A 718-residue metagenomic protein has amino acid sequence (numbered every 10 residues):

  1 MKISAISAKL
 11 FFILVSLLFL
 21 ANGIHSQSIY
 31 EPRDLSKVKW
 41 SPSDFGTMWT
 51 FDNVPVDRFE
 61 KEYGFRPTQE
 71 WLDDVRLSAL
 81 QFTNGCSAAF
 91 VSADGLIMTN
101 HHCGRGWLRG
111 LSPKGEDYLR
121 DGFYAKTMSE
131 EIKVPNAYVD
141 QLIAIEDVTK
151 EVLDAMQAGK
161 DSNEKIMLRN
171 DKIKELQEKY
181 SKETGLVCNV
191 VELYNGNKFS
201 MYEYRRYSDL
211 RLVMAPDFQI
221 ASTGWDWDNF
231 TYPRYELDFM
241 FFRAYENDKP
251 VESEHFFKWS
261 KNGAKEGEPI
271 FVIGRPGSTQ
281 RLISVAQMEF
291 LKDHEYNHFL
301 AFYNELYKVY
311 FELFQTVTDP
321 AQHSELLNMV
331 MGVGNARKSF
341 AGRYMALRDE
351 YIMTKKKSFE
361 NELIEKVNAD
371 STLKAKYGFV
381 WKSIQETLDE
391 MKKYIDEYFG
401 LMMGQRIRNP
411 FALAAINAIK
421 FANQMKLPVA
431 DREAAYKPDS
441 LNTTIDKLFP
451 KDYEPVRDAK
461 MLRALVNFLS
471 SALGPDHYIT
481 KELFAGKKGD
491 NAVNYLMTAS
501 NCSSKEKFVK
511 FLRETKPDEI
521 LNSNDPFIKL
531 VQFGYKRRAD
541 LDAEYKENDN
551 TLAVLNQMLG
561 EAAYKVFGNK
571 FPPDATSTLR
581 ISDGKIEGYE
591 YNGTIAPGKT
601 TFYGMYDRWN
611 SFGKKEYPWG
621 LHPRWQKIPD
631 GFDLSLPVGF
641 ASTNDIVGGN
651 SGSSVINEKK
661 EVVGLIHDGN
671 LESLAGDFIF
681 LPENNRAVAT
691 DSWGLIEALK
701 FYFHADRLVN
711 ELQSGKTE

Functional and structural regions predicted by a protein language model:
K2-F12: Bacterial N-terminal signal peptides that target proteins for export
K2-S4, I24-E718: Terminal presequence/propeptide segments associated with secretion/organelle targeting and zymogen/polyprotein
F11-A21: Bacterial N-terminal signal peptides
